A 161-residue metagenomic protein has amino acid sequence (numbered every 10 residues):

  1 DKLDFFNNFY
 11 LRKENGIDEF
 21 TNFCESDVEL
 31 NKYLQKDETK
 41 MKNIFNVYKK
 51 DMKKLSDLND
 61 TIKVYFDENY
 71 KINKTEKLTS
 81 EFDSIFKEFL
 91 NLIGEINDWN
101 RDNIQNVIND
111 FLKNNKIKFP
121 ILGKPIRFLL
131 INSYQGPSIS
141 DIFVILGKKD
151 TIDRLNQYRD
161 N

Functional and structural regions predicted by a protein language model:
D1-R12: Catalytic cores of enzymes that engage adenine nucleotides and/or redox cofactors via long glycine-rich, Lys/Arg/His
Y10-I117: Small-residue-rich helix-loop
R101-N161: Charged substrate- and nucleic-acid-binding regions of tRNA-handling and nucleotidyl-transfer enzymes, centered on
